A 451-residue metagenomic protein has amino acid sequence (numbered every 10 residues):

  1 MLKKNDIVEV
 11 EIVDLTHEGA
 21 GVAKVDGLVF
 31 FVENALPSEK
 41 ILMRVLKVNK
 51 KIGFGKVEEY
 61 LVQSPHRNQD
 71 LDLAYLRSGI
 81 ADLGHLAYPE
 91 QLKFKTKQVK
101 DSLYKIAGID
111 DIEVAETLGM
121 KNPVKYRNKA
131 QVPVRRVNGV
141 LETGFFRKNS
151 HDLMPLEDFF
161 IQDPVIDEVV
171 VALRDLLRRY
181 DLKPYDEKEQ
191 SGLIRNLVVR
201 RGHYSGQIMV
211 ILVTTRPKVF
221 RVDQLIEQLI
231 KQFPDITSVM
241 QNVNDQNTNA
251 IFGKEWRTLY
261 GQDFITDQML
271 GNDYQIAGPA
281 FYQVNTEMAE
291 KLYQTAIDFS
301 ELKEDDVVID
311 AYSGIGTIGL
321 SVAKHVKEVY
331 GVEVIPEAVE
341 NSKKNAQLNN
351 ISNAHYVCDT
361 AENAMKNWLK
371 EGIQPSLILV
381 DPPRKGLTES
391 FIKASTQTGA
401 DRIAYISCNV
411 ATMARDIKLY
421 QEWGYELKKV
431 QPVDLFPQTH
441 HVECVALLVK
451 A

Functional and structural regions predicted by a protein language model:
M1-A74, A107, H355: Terminal RNA-binding accessory module
L2-E9, H17, P217-A451: Rossmann-like S-adenosyl-L-methionine
G21-D26, G144-K148, I211-V213, S342: Short, acidic/hydrophobic/Gly-rich beta-strand patch recurrent on exposed beta strands that often constitutes part
L61-Q69, L73-P184, Y204: Extended interfacial segments that mediate partner engagement and assembly in macromolecular machines
A115-P123, E187, N196, P432-L435: Short, solvent-exposed loop/turn elements at beta->coil junctions and helix N-caps that rim active or binding pockets
L153-R195, R216-M240: Internal alpha/beta scaffold segment
V198-G202, I208-K218: Carbohydrate-binding surface patches
